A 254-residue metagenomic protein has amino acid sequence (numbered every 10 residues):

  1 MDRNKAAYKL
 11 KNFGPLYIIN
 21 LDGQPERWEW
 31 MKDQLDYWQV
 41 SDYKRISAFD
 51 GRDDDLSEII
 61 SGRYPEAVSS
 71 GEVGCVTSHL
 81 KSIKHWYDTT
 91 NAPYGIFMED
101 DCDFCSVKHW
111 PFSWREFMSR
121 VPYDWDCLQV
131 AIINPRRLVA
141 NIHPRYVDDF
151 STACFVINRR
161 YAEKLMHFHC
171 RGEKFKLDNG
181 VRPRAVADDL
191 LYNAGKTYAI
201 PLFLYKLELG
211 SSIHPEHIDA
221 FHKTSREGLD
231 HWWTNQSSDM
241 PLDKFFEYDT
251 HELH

Functional and structural regions predicted by a protein language model:
M1-M98, C102-H254: An acidic/histidine-cluster motif and surrounding catalytic segment that typifies divalent-metal-assisted enzyme active
